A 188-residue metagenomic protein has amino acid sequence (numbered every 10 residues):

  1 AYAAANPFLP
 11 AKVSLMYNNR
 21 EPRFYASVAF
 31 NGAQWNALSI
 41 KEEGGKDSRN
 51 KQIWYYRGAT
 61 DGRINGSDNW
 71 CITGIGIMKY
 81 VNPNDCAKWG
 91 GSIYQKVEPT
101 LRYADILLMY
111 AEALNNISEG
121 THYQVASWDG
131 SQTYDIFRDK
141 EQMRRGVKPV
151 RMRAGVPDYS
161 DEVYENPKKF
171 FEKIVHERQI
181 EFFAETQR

Functional and structural regions predicted by a protein language model:
A1-R188: Acidic/polar-rich alpha-helix caps and helix-coil junctions
